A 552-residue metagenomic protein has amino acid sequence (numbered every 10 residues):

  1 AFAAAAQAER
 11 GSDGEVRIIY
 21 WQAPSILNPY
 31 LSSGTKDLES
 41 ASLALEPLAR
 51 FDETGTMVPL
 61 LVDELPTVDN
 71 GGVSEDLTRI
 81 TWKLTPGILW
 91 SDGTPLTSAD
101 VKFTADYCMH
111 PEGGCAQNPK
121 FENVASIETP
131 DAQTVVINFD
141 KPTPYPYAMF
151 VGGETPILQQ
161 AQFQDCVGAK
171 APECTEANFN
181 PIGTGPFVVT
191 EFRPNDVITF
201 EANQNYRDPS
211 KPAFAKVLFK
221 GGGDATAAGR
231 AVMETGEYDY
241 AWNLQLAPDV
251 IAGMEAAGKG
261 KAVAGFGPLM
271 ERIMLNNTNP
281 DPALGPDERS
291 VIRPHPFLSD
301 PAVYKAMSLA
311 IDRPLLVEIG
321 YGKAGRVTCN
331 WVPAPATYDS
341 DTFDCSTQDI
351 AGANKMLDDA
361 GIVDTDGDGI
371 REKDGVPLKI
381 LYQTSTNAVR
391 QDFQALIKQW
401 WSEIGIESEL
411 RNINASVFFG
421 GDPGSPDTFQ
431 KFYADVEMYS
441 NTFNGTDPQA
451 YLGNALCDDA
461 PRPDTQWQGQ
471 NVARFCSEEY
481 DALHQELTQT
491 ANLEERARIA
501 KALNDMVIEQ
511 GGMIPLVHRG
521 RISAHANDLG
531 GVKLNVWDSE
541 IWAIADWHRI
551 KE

Functional and structural regions predicted by a protein language model:
A4-R10, R50-E53, L65, N70-G71 (+7 more regions): Extracytoplasmic/periplasmic ligand-capture domains
A8-Q22: Short N-terminal segments immediately surrounding and downstream of signal-peptide cleavage
I19-V73, D106, I182-T184: N-terminal lobe/hinge region of extracytoplasmic solute-binding protein
Q117-V167, E191-R193: Surface-exposed binding/hinge segments that line and control ligand-binding clefts or catalytic entry sites
C166, A324-T342, I522-A524: Mature extracytoplasmic/periplasmic domains
L516: Active-site-proximal polar cores
